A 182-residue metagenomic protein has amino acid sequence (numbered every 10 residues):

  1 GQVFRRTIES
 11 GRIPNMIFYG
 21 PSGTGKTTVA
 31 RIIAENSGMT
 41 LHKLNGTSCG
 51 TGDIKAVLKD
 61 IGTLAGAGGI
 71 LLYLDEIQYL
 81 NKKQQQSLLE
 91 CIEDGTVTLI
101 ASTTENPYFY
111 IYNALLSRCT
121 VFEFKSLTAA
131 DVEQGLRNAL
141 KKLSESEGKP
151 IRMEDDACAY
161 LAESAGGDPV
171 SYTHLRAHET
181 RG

Functional and structural regions predicted by a protein language model:
I8-K43: Walker A/P-loop
P14, G68-L71, G95-I100: Loop/turn-to-beta-strand initiation segments
H42-A67: Short glycine-rich substrate-engagement loop in P-loop NTPases that contacts/grips substrate
K83-S102, N106, A114: Conserved catalytic/switch belt of AAA+ P-loop NTPases
R118, Q134-E147: Conserved AAA+ ATPase "sensor/coupling" helix adjacent to the nucleotide-binding pocket
V121-V132: Conserved AAA+ ATPase "SRH/arginine-finger" region at the nucleotide-binding site
K149-S164: Short conserved motifs of the RecA-like P-loop NTPase core
T173-G182: Conserved small/polar residues in nucleotide/adenosyl-binding loops
